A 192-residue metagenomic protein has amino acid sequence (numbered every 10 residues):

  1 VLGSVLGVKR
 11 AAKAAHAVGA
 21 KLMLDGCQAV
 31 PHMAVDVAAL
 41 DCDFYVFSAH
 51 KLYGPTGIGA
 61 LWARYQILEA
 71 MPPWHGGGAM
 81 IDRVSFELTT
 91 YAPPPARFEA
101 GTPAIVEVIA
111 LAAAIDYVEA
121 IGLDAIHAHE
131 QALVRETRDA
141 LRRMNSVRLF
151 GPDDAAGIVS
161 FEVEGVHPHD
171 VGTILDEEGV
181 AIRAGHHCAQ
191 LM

Functional and structural regions predicted by a protein language model:
V1-M192: Pyridoxal 5′-phosphate
